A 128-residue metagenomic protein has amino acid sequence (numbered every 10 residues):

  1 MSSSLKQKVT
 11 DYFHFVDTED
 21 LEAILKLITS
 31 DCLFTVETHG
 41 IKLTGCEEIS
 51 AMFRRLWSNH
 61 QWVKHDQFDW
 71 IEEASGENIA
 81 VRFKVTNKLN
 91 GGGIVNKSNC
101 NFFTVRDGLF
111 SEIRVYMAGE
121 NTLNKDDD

Functional and structural regions predicted by a protein language model:
M1-L27: Short, low-complexity N-terminal intrinsically disordered segments enriched in polar/charged residues
S4, A51-D128: A beta-strand edge to alpha-helix "cap/lid" segment located at domain peripheries
V9, L25, I49, I79-V81: Hydrophobic aliphatic residue packing
L33-L43, W57-N59: A short gly/proline-enriched turn/hairpin at secondary-structure junctions
I41-A51: Short beta-edge strand/loop motif at the mouth of beta-sheet-based domains
